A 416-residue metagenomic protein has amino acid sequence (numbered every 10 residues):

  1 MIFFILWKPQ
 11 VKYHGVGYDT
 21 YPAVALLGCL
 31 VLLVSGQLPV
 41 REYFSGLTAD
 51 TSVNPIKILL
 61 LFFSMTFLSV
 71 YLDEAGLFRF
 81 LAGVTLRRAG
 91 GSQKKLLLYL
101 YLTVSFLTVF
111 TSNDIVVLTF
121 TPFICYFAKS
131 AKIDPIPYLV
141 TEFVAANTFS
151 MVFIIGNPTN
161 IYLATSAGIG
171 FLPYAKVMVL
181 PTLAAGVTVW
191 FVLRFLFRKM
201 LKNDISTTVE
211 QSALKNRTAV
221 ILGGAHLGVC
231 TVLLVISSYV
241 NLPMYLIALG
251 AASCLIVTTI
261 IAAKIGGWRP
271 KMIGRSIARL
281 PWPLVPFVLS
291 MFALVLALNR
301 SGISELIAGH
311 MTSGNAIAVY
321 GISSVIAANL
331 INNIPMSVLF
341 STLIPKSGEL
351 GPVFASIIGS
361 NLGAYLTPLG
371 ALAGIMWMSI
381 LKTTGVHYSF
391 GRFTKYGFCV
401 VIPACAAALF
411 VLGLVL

Functional and structural regions predicted by a protein language model:
I2-H14, I133, V152, L172-T218 (+3 more regions): Juxtamembrane and boundary regions of transmembrane helices in multi-pass small-molecule transporters and channels
I2-L26, L30, V34-P39, T231-I261: Flexible hinge motifs at transmembrane-helix junctions and intramembrane kinks/re-entrant loops in multi-pass membrane
K12-Y21, Y43-I58, F171-P181, L214-T218 (+5 more regions): Interfacial loop-to-helix junctions that mark the boundaries of transmembrane helices in multi-pass membrane
L33-V40, I155-P158, G228-S238, F287-L306 (+2 more regions): Hydrophobic alpha-helical transmembrane segments in multi-pass integral membrane proteins
R41-I133, P283-E349: Membrane-embedded alpha-helical segments and adjacent helix-loop junctions characteristic of multi-pass solute
G91-Y99, S130-T141, I169-L180, G348-I358 (+1 more regions): Membrane-interface alpha-helices at helix entry/exit sites of multi-pass transporters
T108-L118, P135-I169, V189-R194, A328-S341 (+2 more regions): Alpha-helical transmembrane segments and, especially, the helix-loop junctions at the ends of these helices
S212-G224, K271-S290: Membrane-water interface at loop-to-transmembrane-helix junctions
